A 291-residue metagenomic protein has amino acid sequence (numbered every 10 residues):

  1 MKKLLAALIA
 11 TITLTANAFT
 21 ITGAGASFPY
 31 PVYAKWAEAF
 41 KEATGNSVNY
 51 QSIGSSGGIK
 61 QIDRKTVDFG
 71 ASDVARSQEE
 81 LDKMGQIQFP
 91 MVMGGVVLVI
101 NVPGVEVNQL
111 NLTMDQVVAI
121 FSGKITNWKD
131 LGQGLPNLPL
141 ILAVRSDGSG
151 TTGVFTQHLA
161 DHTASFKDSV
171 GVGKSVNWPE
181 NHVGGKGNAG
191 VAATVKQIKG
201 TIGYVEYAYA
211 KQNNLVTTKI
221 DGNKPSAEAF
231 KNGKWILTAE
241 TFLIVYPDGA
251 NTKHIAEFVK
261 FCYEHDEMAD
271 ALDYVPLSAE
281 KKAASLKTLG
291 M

Functional and structural regions predicted by a protein language model:
L5-A18: Hydrophobic h-region of N-terminal signal peptides that target proteins for export in Gram-negative bacteria
A18-M291: Flexible loop/hinge segments at secondary-structure junctions
